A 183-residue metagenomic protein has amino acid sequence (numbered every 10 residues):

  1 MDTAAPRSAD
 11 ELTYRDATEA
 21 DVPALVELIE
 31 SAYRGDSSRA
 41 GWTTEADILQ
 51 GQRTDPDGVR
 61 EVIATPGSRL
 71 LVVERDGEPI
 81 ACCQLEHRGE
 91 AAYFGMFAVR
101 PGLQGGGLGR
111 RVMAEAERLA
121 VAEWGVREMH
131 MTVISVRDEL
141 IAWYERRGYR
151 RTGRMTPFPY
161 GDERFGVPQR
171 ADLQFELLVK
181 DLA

Functional and structural regions predicted by a protein language model:
M1-P23, E27, E176-A183: Conserved N-terminal entry element of GNAT/NAT acetyltransferase domains
E30-V59: Conserved GNAT-fold acetyl-CoA-binding loop/helix
T54-V72, A171-Q174: A short helix-loop-beta-strand connector motif used in the catalytic cores of GNAT acetyltransferases and, in some
V62, R127-A142, R146-A183: C-terminal "cap" of GNAT-fold acetyltransferases
V72, E78-E86, Y93-A98: Conserved beta-strand in the GNAT
E74, F97-G105, V133-S135: A short, internal acetyl-CoA/4′-phosphopantetheine-binding micro-motif in the GNAT/acyltransferase core
V99, G105-R118, A142, R146: Conserved acetyl-CoA-binding loop-helix of GNAT-fold acetyltransferases
R111-E128, R150: Conserved acyl-CoA
